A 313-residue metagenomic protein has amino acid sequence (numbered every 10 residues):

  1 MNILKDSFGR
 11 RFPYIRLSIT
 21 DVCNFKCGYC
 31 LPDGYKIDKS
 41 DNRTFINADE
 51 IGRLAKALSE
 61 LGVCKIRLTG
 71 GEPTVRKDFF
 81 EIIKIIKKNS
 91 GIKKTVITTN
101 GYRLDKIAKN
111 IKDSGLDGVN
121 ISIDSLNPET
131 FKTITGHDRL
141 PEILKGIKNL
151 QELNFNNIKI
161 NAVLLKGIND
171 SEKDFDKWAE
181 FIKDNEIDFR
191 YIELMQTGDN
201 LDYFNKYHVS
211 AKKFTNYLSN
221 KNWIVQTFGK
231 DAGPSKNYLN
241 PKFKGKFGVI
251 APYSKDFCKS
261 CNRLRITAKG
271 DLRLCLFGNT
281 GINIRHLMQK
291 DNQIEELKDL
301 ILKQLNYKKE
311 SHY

Functional and structural regions predicted by a protein language model:
S7-N47, L276: Canonical Radical SAM [4Fe-4S] cluster-binding loop centered on the CxxxCxxC motif and its immediate flanking residues
Y14, S18, R67, K159 (+2 more regions): Conserved beta-strand segments that form the floor/walls of ligand-binding pockets within enzyme and binding domains
I19, F189, G270: Residue-level signature of catalytic and energy-coupling elements of molecular machines, predominantly ATP/GTP-dependent
F25, P128-E129, D256, I282: Glycine-centered loop/turn positions within well-structured domains that cap or flank conserved ligand/cofactor-binding
K36-D41, N127-I134, G198-D202, N283-R285: A short acidic, helix-capping loop that chelates divalent metal ions and anchors anionic groups
F45-L68, E72-R190: Radical SAM/AdoMet-radical enzyme domain recognition
N161-V163, R190-L194, F228, V249-I250: Short, conserved beta-strand edge motifs with alternating hydrophobic and charged residues
T197-Y313: Accessory C-terminal segments flanking Radical SAM cores
